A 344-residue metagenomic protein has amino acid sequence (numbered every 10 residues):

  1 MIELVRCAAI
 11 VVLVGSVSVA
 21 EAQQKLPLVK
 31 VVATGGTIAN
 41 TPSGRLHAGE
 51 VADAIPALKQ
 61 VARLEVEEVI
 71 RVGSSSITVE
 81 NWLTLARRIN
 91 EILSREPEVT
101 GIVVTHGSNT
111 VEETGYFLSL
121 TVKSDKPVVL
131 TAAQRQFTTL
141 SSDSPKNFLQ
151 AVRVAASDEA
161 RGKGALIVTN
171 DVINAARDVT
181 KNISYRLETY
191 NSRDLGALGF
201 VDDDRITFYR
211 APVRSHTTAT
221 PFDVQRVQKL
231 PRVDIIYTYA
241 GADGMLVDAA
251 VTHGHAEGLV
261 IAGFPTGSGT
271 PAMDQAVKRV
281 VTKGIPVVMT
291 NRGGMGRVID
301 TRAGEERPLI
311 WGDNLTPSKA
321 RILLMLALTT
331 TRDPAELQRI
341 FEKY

Functional and structural regions predicted by a protein language model:
M1-A8: Bacterial N-terminal signal peptides that target proteins for export
S18-A22: Sec/Tat signal peptide C-region and signal peptidase I cleavage site
Q23-I92, Q275, M295: ATP/NTP phosphate-donor binding region
K25-L26, V32-A33, A54-Q60, A175-G258 (+1 more regions): Accessory alpha-helical/coil subdomains and C-terminal extensions that flank or cap enzyme catalytic cores
G44-V51, T110, Y116-V129, S144-Q150 (+2 more regions): A glycine- and small-aliphatic-rich helix-loop capping segment at beta-alpha/alpha-beta transitions that lines
V104-K126, G269-K278: Short Gly/Thr/Asp-enriched flexible loops that form oxyanion-binding sites at enzyme active sites
T131-D203: Internal gly/pro-rich beta-alpha loop/helix module that stabilizes soluble enzyme cofactors or their anionic handles
G267, P271-Y344: ATP/nucleoside-binding phosphotransfer catalytic cores, i.e., glycine-rich phosphate-binding loops
